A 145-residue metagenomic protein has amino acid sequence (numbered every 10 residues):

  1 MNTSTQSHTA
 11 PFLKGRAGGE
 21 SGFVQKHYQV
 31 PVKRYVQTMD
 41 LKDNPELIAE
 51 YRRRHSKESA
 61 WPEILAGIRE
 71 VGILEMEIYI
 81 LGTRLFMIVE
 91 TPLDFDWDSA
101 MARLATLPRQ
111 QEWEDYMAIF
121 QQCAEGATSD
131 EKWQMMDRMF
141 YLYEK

Functional and structural regions predicted by a protein language model:
G22-Y28: Short beta-strand/turn micro-motifs at beta-sheet edges
R34-D40: Active-site-flanking beta-strand signature of metal-NTP-handling nucleotidyl enzymes and homologous cyclase-like
N44-P45, L85, P92-W97: Short, charged/polar surface micro-motifs in flexible loops or helix N-caps
L47-G72: Short amphipathic alpha-helical segments
V71, P92-K132: An amphipathic, aromatic/His-enriched active-site/gating alpha helix that lines ligand/cofactor pockets
M76-L81: Short beta-strand
